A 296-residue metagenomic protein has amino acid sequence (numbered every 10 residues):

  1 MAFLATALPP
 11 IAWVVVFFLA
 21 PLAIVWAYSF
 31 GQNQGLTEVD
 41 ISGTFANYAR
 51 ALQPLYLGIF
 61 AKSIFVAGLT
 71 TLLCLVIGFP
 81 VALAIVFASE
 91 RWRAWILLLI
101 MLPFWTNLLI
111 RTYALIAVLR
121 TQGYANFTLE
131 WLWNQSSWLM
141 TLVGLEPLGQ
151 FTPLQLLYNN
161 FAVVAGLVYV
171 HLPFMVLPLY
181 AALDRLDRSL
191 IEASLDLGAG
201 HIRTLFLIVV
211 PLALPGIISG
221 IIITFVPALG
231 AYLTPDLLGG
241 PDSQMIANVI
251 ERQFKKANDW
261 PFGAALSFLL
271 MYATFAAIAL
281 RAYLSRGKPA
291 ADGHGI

Functional and structural regions predicted by a protein language model:
M1-A2, N33-Q34, N47-L55, P235-Y283: Interhelical loop and adjacent transmembrane-helix boundary motif in polytopic membrane transport permeases
M1-A7, P80-V118, I191-E192, L205-F206 (+2 more regions): Cytoplasmic-entry segments and transmembrane alpha-helices of multi-pass inner-membrane transporters
M1-V25, A94, L98, M271: N-terminal signal-anchor/first transmembrane alpha helix
A5, Y180-I191, L195, A264-I296: C-terminal transmembrane helix and the adjacent membrane-cytosol boundary/short C-terminal tail of inner/organellar
L8-F18, L102, Y169, M175-S189 (+2 more regions): Transmembrane alpha-helices
L19-Y56, V118, Q122, G240-P241 (+1 more regions): Short membrane-interfacial helix/loop motifs at transmembrane-helix boundaries
F45, T112-V168, I202, L238-D242: Membrane-interfacial helix termini and adjacent extracytoplasmic/periplasmic loops of multi-pass transporters
P54-F87: Transmembrane alpha-helix signature in integral membrane proteins
